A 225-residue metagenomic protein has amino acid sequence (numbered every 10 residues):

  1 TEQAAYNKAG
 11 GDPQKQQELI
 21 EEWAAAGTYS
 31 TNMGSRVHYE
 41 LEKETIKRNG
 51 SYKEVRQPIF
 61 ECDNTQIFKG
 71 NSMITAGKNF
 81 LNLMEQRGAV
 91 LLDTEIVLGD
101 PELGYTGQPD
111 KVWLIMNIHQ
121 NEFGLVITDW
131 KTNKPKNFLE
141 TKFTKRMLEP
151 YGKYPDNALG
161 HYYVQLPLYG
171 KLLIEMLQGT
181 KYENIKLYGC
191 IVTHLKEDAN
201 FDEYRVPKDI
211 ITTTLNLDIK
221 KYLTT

Functional and structural regions predicted by a protein language model:
T1-E102, T106: Nuclease catalytic cores
W23-G27, G152-N157: Surface-exposed cleft-lining segments at the edges of enzyme active sites
H38, G107-N117, F123-E149, Y169: Conserved catalytic cores of phosphodiester-cleaving nucleases, focusing on short active-site segments
K43, K47-R48, L114, L172-G179: Active-site catalytic microenvironments for nucleophilic, acid-base chemistry
Q66-K69, M73, Y154-Y162: Residue-level preference for long, well-ordered alpha-helices that form the structural scaffold of enzyme catalytic
P101-E102, R146-G152: Gram-negative outer-membrane beta-barrel domains
N117-G124, Q178-N184: Short, solvent-exposed loop/turn segments that connect beta-strands within catalytic domains and beta-strand-rich
P155-T225: Metal-dependent nuclease catalytic regions and adjoining charged, substrate-binding loops involved in nucleic-acid end
